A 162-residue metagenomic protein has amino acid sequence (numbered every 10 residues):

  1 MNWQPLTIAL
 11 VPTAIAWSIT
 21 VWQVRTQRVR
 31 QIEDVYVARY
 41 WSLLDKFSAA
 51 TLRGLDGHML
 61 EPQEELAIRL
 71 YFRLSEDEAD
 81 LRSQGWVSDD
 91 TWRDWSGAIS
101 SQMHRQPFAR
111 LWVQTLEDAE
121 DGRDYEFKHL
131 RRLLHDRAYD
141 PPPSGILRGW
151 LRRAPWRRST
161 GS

Functional and structural regions predicted by a protein language model:
M1-E65: Membrane-proximal alpha-helical anchors
Q63-I68, F72-S162: An amphipathic alpha-helical interaction surface
